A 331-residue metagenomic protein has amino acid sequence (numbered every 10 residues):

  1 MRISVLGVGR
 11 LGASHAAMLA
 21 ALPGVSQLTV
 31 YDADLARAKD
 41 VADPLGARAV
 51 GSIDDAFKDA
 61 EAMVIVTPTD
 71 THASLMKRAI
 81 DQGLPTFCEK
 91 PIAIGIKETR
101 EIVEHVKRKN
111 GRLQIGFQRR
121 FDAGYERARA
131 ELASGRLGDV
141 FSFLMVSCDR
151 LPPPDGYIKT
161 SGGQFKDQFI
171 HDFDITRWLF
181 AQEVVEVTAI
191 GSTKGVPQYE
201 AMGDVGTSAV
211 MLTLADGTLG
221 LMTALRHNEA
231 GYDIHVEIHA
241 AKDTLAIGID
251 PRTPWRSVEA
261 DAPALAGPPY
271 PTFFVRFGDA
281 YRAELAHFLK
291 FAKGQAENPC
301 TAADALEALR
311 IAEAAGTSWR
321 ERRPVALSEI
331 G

Functional and structural regions predicted by a protein language model:
M1-P44: N-terminal Rossmann-like dinucleotide-binding module
H15, L45-H105: Beta-loop-alpha module in the N-terminal Rossmann-like domain of NAD(P)-dependent dehydrogenases, especially those
A20, A62-I65, R100, L289-G331: C-terminal helix-rich "cap/oligomerization" subdomain common to oxidoreductases
G51, C88, L113-I115, M222 (+1 more regions): Hydrophobic residues in well-ordered beta-strands that form the structural core
V66-T67, L179, T223, A240: Short, well-ordered coil/turn residues at beta-beta hairpins and beta-strand->alpha-helix junctions within
A93-P154: A contiguous active-site-proximal alpha/beta segment in oxidoreductase catalytic domains
D155-L219, L225-A230, A303: Rossmann-like dinucleotide-binding domain that binds NAD(P)(H)
E200-A201, A215-A283: NAD(P)-dinucleotide binding in Rossmann-like oxidoreductases
